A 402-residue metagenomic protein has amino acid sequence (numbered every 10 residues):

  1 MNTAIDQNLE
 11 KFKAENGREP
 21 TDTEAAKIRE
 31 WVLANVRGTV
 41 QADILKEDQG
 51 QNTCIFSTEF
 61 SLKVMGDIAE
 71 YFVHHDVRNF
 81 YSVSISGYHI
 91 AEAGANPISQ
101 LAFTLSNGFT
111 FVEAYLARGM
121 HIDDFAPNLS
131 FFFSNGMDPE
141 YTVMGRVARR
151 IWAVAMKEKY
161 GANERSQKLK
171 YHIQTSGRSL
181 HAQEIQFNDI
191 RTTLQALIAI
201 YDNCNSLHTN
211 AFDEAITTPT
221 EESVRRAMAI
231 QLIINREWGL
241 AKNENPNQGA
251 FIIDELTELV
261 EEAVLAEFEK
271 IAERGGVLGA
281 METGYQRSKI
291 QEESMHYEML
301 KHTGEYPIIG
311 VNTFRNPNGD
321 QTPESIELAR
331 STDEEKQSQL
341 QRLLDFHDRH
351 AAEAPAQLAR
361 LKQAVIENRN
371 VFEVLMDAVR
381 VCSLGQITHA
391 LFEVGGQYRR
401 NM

Functional and structural regions predicted by a protein language model:
M1-S134, E140-Y141, K159, K168-H172 (+3 more regions): Catalytic alpha/beta active-site cores
D22-T23, F56-K63, S176-E184, A352-A364: A short, flexible low-complexity segment enriched in Lys/Arg and Gly/Pro that occurs in N-terminal basic tails
V32, D43, S57, H121 (+8 more regions): Alpha-helix initiation/capping motif
E47-D48, I90-A91, I173-S176, P246-Q248 (+1 more regions): A short alpha-helix capping/helix-coil boundary motif
G66, S86, I98-F111, R118-G310: Active-site capping/gating regions of soluble enzymes
E221, A229-L232, R236-M402: Flexible, glycine-rich loop/tail regions that form catalytic "lids" or insertion modules at the edges of active sites
